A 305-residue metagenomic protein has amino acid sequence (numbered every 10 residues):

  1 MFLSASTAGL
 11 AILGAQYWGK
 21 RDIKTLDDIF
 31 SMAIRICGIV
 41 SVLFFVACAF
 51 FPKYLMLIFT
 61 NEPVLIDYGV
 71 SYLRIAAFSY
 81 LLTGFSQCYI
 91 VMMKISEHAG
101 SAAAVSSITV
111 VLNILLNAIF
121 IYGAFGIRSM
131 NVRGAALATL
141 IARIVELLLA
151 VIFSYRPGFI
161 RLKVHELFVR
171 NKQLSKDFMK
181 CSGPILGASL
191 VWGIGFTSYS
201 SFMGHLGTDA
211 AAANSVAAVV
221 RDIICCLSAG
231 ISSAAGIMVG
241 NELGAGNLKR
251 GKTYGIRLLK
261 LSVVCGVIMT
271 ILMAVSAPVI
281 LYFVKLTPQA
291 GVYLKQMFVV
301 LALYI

Functional and structural regions predicted by a protein language model:
M1-F45, T83-A102, S200, A213-A277: Small-residue-rich hydrophobic transmembrane alpha-helices
S4-T7, A11, A76-I95, A102-N113 (+3 more regions): Short runs within selected transmembrane alpha-helices of multi-pass transporters and secretion channels
C37, A76, A102, S106 (+8 more regions): Residue-level signature of transmembrane alpha-helical cores of multipass secondary-active transporters and flippases
L43-R74, I268-K295: Short membrane-interface helical motifs at transmembrane helix boundaries in multi-pass membrane transporters
M56-P63, I119-M130, L190-I223, N241-E242 (+1 more regions): Helix-terminus/linker motif at the lipid-water interface of multi-pass membrane proteins
P63-Y89, V220, P288-I305: Alpha-helical transmembrane segments of multi-pass membrane proteins
V111-L148, A277, V292: Membrane-interface helix-loop junctions in multi-pass transport and translocation proteins
V132, A136-T139, L148-W192: Interhelical loop/hinge segments that connect adjacent transmembrane helices in multipass membrane
